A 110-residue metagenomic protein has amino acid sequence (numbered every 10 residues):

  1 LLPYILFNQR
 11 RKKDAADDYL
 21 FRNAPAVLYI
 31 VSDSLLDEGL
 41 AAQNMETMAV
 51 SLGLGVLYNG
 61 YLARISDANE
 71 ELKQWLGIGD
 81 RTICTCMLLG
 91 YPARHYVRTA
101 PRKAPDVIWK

Functional and structural regions predicted by a protein language model:
L1-K110: Acidic, surface-exposed loops and disordered segments
